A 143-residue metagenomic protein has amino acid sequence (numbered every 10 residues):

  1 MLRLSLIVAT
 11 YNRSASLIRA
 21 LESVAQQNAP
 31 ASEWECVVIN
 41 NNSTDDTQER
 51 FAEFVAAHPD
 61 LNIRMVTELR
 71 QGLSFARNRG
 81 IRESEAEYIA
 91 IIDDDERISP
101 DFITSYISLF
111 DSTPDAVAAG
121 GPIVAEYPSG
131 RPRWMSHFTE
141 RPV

Functional and structural regions predicted by a protein language model:
L4-S16, A20, Q27, I39 (+2 more regions): A conserved hydrophobic helix/loop-capping motif in glycosyltransferases and polysaccharide synthases
A15-I18, D45-E53, D101: Acidic helix N-cap motif at the loop->helix transition within catalytic regions of sugar-transfer enzymes
S23, N40-E49, E96: A conserved acidic beta->alpha catalytic loop
S23-E33: Short, acidic, metal-binding catalytic loop of nucleotide-sugar glycosyltransferases
E33-N42, R64-T67, I92: Short beta-strand/loop segment that forms part of the nucleotide-sugar
E68-S84, S105: Glycine-rich, basic loop-to-helix element that forms the pyrophosphate-binding segment of sugar-nucleotide handling
I89: Short aromatic/hydrophobic "clamp" motif used to bind/position activated sugar donors
D101-W134: Conserved donor NDP-sugar-binding/catalytic core segment of glycosyltransferases
